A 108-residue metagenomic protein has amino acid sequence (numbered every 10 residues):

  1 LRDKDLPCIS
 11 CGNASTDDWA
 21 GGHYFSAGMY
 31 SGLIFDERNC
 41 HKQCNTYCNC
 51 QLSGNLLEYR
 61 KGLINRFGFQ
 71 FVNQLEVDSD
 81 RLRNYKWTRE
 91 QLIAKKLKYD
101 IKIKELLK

Functional and structural regions predicted by a protein language model:
L1-P7, K86-R89: Short, charged surface segments at domain edges that flank catalytic/cofactor-binding sites
L1-R2, N13, N65: Solvent-exposed polar/charged
P7-C40: Histidine-centered nuclease catalytic patch
T16, N39-G68: Short Cys/His-centered divalent metal-binding micro-motifs
A27-C40, I64-S79: Short microdomains enriched in Cys/His and/or Lys/Arg
R38, L57, K61, F69-N73 (+2 more regions): Generic alpha-helical secondary structure signal
Q74-K108: Short flanking/linker segments adjacent to small metal-binding domains or redox-active Cys/His motifs
